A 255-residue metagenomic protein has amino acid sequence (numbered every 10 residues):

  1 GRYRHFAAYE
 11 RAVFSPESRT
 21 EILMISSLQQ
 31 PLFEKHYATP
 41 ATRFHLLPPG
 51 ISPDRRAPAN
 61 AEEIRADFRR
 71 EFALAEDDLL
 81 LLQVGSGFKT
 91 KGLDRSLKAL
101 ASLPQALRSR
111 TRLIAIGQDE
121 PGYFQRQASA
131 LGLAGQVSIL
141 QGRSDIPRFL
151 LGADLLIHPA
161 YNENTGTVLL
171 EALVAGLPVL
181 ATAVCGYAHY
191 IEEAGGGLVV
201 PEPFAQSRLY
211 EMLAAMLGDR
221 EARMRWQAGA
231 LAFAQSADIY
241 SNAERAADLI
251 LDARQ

Functional and structural regions predicted by a protein language model:
R2-I22: Membrane-proximal helix-turn-helix segments that form the acceptor-binding/catalytic region of lipid-linked
L28, G50: Carbohydrate-associated surface elements
D67-R70, A222-S236: A short, well-ordered alpha-helix in the C-terminal region of glycosyltransferases
L79, S86-S102, G122: A conserved mid-protein helix/loop that constitutes part of the nucleotide-sugar donor-binding site
F124-G142: Nucleotide-activated donor-binding/catalytic signature segment of Leloir-type glycosyltransferases, i.e., the conserved
Y161: Aromatic "clamp/platform" in nucleotide-sugar-dependent glycosyltransferases that forms part of the donor/acceptor
P178-T182: Short hydrophobic beta-strand element within catalytic cores of glycosyltransferases and related nucleotide-activated
A188-A214: Change "using UDP/GDP/dTDP sugars" to "using nucleotide sugars
